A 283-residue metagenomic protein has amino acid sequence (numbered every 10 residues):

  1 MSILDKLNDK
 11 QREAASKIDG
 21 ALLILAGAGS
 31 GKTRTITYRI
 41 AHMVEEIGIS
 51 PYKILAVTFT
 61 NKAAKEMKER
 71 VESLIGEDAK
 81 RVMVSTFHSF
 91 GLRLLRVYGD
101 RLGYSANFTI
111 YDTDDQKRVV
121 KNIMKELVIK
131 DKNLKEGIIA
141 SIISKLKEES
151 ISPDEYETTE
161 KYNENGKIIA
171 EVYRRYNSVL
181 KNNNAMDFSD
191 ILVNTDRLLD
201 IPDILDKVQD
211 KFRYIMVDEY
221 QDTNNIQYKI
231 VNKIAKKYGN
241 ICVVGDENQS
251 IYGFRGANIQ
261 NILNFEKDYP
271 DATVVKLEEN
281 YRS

Functional and structural regions predicted by a protein language model:
I3-K6, Y38, N225-S283: Conserved RecA-like helicase ATPase core segment that couples NTP binding/hydrolysis to strand translocation
L7-S16: Pre-Walker A adenine-sensing motif
D19-L22, A41-F212, G239, I259-N261 (+3 more regions): A basic/glycine-biased coupling hinge at the interface between accessory DNA-binding modules
G20-Y38, F254: Walker A/P-loop
L23, I215-V217, V243: Walker B beta-strand of ABC/ABC-like P-loop ATPase nucleotide-binding domains, specifically the conserved hydrophobic
T33-H42, M67-K68, Q227-Y228: Motif I (Walker A/P-loop) of helicase-class P-loop NTPases
K211, E219, D246: Walker B catalytic acidic pair
